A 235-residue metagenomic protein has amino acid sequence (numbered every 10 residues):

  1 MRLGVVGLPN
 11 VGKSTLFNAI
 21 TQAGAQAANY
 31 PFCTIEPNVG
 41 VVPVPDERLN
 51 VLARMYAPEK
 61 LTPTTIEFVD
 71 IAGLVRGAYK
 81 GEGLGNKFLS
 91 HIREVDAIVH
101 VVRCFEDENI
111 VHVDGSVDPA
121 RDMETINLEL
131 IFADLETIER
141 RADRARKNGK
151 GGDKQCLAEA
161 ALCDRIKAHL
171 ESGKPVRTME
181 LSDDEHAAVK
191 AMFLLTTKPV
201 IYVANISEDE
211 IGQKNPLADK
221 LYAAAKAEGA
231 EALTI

Functional and structural regions predicted by a protein language model:
M1-V111, E139, R144-A145: Conserved G1/Walker A P-loop phosphate-binding module
R2-V6, V11, F17, E139 (+1 more regions): C-terminal-of-GTPase-core extension/linker across diverse P-loop GTPases
P31, I35, R48, L61-E67 (+11 more regions): Helical mechanochemical/support elements of P-loop NTPase systems and associated helical scaffolds
G40-P45, A72-E82, R93-Q155, H169-L181 (+1 more regions): Conserved Switch II/interswitch segment of TRAFAC-class P-loop GTPases
